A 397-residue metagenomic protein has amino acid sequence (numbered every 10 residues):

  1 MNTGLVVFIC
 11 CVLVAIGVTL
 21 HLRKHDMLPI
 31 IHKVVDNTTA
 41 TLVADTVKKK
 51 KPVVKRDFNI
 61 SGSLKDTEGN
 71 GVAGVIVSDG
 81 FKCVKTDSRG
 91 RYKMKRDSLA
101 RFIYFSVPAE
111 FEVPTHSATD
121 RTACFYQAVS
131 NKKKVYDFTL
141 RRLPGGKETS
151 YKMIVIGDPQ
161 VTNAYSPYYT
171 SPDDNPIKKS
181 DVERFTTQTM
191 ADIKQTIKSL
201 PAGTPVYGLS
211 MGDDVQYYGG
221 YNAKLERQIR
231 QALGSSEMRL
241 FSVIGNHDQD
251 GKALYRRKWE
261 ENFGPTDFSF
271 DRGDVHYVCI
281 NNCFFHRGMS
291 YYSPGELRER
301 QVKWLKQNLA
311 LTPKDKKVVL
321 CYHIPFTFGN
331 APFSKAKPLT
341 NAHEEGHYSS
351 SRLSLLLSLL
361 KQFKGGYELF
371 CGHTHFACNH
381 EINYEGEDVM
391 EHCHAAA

Functional and structural regions predicted by a protein language model:
L28-N59, D97, E112-G219: N-terminal active-site segment of His-dependent metallophosphoesterases
F58-F81: Short, ordered, surface-exposed loop/turn motifs in non-cytosolic proteins
N70, K93-F102: Short Pro-Gly-centered beta-turn/loop motif in secreted/extracellular proteins
V75, F81-K95: Short, acidic Ser/Thr/Gly-rich low-complexity loop/linker segments typical of extracellular and cell-surface proteins
P108-H116, T122-K132, G219-T312, L339-E368 (+1 more regions): Extended active-site neighborhood of metal-dependent phosphoesterases/phosphodiesterases
S150-S166, P172, D274-H286, V319-C321 (+1 more regions): Active-site-proximal beta-strand elements of phosphoester/diester hydrolases
D158, G212-D213, G245-N246, H323 (+1 more regions): Active-site glycine-centered loops adjacent to acidic/histidine catalytic or metal-binding residues that shape
L309-A336: Short acidic, glycine-rich surface-loop motifs adjacent to enzyme active sites
